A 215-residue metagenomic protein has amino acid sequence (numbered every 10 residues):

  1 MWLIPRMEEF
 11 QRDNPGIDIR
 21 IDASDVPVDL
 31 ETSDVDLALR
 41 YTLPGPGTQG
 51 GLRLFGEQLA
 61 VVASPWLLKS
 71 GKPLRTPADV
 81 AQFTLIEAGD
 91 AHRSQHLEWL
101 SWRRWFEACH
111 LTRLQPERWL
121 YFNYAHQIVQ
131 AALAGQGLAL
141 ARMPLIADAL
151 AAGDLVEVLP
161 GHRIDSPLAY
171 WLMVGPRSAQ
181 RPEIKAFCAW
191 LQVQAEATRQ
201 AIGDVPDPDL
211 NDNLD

Functional and structural regions predicted by a protein language model:
M1-G47, G203-D215: Central regulatory/effector-binding core of bacterial HTH transcription factors
W2, R142, A179-V193, T198: Short amphipathic alpha-helical coupling segments at ligand-binding clamshell hinges and other catalytic/signaling
L3-I4, T32, L74, W99 (+1 more regions): Conserved strand-to-helix beginnings and helix N-cap segments that scaffold or border functional pockets
R20-S24, V158, M173: Solvent-exposed beta-strand sheet faces enriched in polar/charged residues
I21, A38-Y41, V61, L85 (+1 more regions): Generic preference for hydrophobic
P46-Q136, A141-D165, V193-D215: C-terminal regulatory
V62-P65, A169-A179: A bilobed periplasmic-binding-protein/Venus flytrap-type ligand-binding module shared by bacterial periplasmic
N123, A151-D154, M173, R177 (+2 more regions): Exported/periplasmic ABC-transporter solute-binding proteins
